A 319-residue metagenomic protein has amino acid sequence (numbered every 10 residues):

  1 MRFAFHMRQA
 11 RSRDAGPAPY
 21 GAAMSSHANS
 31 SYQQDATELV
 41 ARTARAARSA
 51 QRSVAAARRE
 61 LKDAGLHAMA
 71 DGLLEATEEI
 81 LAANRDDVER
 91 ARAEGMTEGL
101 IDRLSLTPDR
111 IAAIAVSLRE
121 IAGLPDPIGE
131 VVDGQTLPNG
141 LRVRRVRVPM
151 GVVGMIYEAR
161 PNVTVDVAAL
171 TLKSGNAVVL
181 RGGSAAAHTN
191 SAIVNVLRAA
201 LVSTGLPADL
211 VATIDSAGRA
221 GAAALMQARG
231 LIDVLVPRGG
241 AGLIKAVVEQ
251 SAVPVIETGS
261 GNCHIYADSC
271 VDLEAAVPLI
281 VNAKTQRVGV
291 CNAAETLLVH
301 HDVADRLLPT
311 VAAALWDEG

Functional and structural regions predicted by a protein language model:
A4-M7, A15: Short hydrophobic alpha-helical segments enriched in small aliphatic residues
H6-Q9, Y20: Low-complexity, intrinsically disordered or signal/transmembrane-proximal segments
P19-R142: N-terminal Rossmann-like NAD(P)+-binding subdomain of aldehyde/semialdehyde dehydrogenases
H27, T37, E158-N162, D166-A177 (+3 more regions): ALDH superfamily catalytic-core signature
G123, P127-A200, T204, I232 (+1 more regions): Conserved small-residue-rich beta-alpha loop and adjacent elements that most often cradle the phosphate/pyrophosphate
T136-N139, S216-G221, A241-L243, N262: Short acidic loop-to-helix transition motifs that present clustered carboxylates
L225-V234, G240-A241, E249: Active-site/ligand-binding-proximal alpha/beta "capping" segment
